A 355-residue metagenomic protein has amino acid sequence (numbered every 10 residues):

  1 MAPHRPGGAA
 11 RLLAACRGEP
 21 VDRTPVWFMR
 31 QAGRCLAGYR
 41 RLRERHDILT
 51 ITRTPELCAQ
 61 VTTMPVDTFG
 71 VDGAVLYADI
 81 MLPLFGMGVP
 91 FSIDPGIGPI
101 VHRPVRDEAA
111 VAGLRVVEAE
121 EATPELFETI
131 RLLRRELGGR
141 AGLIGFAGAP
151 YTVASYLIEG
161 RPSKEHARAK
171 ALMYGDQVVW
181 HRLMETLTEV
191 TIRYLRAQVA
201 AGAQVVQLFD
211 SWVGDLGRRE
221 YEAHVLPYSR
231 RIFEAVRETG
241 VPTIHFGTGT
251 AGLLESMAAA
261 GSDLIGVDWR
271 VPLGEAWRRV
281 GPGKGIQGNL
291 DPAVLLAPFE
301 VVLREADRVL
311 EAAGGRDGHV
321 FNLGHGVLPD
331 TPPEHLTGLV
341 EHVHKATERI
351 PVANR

Functional and structural regions predicted by a protein language model:
M1, H46-D47, R115-V117, V236-T239 (+1 more regions): N-terminal start-of-chain detector that recognizes signal peptides and the immediate post-cleavage beginning
M1-H4, L12-R17, R23-R30, Y39-R40 (+16 more regions): Short, flexible coil/linker segments at or flanking structured domains
M1-P95, L132, L303, P333-R355: N-terminal basic, low-complexity leaders that serve as flexible interaction/assembly modules and, when applicable, as
E19-T50, I80, F85-P95, H102-E108 (+3 more regions): N-terminal small/glycine-rich loop or linker at the start of catalytic domains across soluble metabolic enzymes
D47-A59, G113, V117, A122 (+1 more regions): An N-terminal domain-start capping segment
G96-E136: A gly/proline- and charged-residue-enriched helix-loop-helix capping module
A122-R355: Active-site loop segments of alpha/beta catalytic cores
